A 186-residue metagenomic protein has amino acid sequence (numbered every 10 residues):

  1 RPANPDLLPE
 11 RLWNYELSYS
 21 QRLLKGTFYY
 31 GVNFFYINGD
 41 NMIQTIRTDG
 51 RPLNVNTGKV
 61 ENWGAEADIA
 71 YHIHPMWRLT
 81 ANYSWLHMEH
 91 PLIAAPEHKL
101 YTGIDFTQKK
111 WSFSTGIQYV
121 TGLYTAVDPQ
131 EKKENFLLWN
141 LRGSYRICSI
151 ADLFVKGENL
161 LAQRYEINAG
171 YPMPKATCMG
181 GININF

Functional and structural regions predicted by a protein language model:
R1-P2, M42-G50, N82, L86-A95 (+2 more regions): Outer-membrane beta-barrel translocator domains and adjoining extracellular loop/strand segments of Gram-negative
A3-P9, S20, L53-T57, I69 (+5 more regions): Outer-membrane beta-barrel proteins
P9-W63: Membrane-embedded beta-barrel scaffold of Gram-negative outer-membrane proteins
R11-Y15, Y36, K59-W63, P96-L100 (+2 more regions): Residues that define the transmembrane beta-barrel architecture of outer-membrane proteins
L17-Q21, A65-Y71, A81, T102-F106 (+3 more regions): Residues on the lipid-exposed face of transmembrane beta-strands in outer-membrane beta-barrel proteins
L23-K25, F106-K110, S149, F186: A generic beta-sheet turn/junction motif
G31-D40, V55-L123, D152, L161: Gram-negative outer-membrane beta-barrel transporters
N38-D40, H74, Y119-A126, L141-F186: C-terminal beta-signal and adjacent terminal beta-strands/loops of Gram-negative outer-membrane beta-barrel proteins
